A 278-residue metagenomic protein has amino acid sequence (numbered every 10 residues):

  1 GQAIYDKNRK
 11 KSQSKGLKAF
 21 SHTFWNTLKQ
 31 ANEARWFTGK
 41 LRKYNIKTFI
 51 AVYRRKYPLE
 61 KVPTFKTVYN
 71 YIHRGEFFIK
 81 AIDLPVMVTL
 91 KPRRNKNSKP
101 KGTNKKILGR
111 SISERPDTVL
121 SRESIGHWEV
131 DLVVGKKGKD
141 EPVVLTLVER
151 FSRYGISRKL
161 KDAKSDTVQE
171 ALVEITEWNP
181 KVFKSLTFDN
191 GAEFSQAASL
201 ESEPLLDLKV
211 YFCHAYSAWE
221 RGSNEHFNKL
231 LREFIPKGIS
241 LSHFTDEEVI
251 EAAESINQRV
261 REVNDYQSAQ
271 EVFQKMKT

Functional and structural regions predicted by a protein language model:
G1-T38: Short, basic alpha-helical/linker "hinge" immediately adjacent to a nucleic-acid-recognition surface
K10, L59-L120: Basic, flexible linker segments flanking DNA-binding modules in nucleic acid-interacting mobile-element proteins
W25-E33, E177, E201-T278: Charged alpha-helix within mobile-element recombinases
N45-L59: DNA-recognition alpha helix
F49, V68, D131, R153 (+5 more regions): Mobile genetic element proteins and their domesticated derivatives, centered on retroelements and DNA transposons
L120, V133-V134, K139-I156, K161: Short conserved beta-strand segments at catalytic cores or DNA/RNA-binding microdomains of nucleic-acid binding
K136, D140, S157-P180: Active-site beta-loop-alpha junctions of metal-dependent nucleic acid enzymes, especially the RNase H-like/DDE
K181-Q196, A215-Y216: Acidic/histidine-rich, metal-coordinating catalytic segments
